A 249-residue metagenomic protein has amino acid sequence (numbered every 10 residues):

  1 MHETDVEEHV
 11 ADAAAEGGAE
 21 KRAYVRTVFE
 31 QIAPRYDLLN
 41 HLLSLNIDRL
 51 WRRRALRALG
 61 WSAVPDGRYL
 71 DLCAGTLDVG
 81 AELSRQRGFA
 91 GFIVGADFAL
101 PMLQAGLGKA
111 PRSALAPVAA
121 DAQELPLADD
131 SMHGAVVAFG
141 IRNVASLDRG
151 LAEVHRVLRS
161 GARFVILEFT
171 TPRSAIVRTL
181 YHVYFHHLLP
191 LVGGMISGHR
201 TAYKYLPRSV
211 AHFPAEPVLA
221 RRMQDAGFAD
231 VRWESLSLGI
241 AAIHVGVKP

Functional and structural regions predicted by a protein language model:
R35, L45-G67, E82: Conserved alpha-helix/loop element of class I SAM-dependent methyltransferases that forms part of the SAM/SAH-binding
R68-E124: Class I SAM-dependent methyltransferase SAM/SAH-binding core
F89, L158-R163: Short glycine-dipeptide loop
Q123-G134: A short acidic, Gly/Pro-enriched loop at the edge of an enzyme's catalytic core that lines a small-molecule cofactor
H133-L147: A short SAM/SAH-binding and catalytic strip from SAM-dependent methyltransferases
D148-S160: A short glycine-rich, Lys/Arg-flanked "PGG" loop and its adjoining helix->strand segment in the class I
L167-R222, A226, R232: C-terminal alpha-helical "lid/dimerization" subdomain adjacent to the S-adenosyl-L-methionine
A229-D230, S235-P249: Core SAM-dependent methyltransferase catalytic element
